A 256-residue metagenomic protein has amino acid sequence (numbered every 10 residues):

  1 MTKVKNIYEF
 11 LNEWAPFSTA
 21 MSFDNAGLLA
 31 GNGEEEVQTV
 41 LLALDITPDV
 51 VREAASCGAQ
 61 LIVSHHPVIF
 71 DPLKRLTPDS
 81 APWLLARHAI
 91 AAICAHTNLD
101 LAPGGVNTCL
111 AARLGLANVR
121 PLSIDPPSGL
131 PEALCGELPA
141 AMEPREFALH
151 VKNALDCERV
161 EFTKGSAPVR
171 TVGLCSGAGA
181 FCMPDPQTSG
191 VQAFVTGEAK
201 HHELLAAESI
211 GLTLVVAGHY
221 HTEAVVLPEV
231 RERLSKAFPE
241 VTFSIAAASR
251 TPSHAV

Functional and structural regions predicted by a protein language model:
M1-V256: Hydrophobic structural segments
